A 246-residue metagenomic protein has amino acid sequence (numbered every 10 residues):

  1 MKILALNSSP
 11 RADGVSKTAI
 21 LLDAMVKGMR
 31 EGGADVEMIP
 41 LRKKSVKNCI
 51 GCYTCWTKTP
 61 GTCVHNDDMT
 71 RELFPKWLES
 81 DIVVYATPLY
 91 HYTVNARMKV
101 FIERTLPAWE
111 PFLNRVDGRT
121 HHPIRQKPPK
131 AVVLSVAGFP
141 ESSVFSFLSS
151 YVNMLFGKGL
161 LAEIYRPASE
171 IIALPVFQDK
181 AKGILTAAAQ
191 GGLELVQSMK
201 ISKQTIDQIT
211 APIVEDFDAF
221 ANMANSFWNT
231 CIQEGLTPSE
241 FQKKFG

Functional and structural regions predicted by a protein language model:
M1-E110, K182-G246: N-terminal beta1-alpha1-beta2 submodule of the flavodoxin-like/Rossmannoid cofactor-binding fold
S8, L41, S135-G138, R166: Cofactor-binding loop segments of dinucleotide-utilizing enzymes, especially the Rossmann-like FAD- and NAD(P)+-binding
G33-D35, P128, A168: A generic structural signal for alpha->beta connector loops
R97, E110-L161: Short, glycine-/small-residue-rich phosphate/pyrophosphate-handling segment
L161-A168: Beta-strand-loop-alpha "switch" segments that mediate conformational coupling across diverse proteins
E170-P175: A short acidic, helix-capping loop that chelates divalent metal ions and anchors anionic groups
F177-K180: Post-His helix in hydrolase/transferase enzymes
